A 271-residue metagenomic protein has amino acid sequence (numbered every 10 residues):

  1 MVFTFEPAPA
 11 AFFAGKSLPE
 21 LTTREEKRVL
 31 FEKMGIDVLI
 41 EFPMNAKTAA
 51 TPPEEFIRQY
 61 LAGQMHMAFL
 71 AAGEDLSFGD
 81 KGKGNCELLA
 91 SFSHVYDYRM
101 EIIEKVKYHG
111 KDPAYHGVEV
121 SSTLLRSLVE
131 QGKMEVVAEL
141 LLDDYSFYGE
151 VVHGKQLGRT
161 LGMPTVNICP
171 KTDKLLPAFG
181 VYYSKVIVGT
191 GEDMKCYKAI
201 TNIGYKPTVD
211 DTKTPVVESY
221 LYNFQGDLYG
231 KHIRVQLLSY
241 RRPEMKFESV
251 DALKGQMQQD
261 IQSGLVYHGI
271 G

Functional and structural regions predicted by a protein language model:
M1-T4, I102: Structural beta-sheet core signal
F3-E6, G15, N202-G204: Acidic/polar N-terminal loop/beta-strand segments that form early-domain functional surfaces
P7-Y96: N-terminal Rossmann-like or analogous alpha/beta NTP/dinucleotide-binding catalytic cores that position adenine
E26, V136-D143, A252-S263: A non-catalytic, amphipathic alpha-helix used as a structural packing/dimerization or gating element in enzyme scaffolds
F31, L70, V137, S184 (+1 more regions): Residue-level signal for inorganic ion chemistry
D97-Y205: Glycine-rich, Lys/Arg-enriched anion-binding loops that position phosphate/diphosphate groups for phosphoryl
G154-G271: Phosphate/ribose-recognition catalytic cores of enzymes acting on nucleotide-derived substrates
